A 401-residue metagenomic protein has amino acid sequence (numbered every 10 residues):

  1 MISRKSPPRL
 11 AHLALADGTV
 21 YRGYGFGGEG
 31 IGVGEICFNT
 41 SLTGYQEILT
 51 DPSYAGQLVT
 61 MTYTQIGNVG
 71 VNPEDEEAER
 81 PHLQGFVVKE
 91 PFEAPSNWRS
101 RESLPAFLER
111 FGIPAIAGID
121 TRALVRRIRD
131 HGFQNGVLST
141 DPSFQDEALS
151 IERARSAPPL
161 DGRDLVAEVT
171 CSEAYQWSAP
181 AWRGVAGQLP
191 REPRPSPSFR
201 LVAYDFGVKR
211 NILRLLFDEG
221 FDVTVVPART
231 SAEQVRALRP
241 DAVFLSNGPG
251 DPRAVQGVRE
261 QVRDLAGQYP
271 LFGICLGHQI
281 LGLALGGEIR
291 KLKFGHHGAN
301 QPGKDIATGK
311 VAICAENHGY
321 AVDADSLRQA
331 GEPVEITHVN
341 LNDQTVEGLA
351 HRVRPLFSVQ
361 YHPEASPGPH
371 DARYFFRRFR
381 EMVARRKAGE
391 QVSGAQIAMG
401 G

Functional and structural regions predicted by a protein language model:
M1-E233, A237-L238, P252, A330 (+2 more regions): RNA-binding accessory domains that recognize and position tRNA/RNA substrates
H12-L13, P302-K304, G348: Residue-level detector of beta-strand face positions
G25-F26, Y63, F294, E316 (+2 more regions): Short clusters of small/polar residues that mark proteolytic maturation junctions
P114, R200, P270-F272, E288 (+1 more regions): Proline-centered loop/turn at the N-terminus of a beta-strand
S198-V202, D222, P270, I313 (+1 more regions): Residues that mark the start of a beta-strand
R200-Y204, C314-A315, F357-Y361: Active-site-proximal beta-strand elements of phosphoester/diester hydrolases
A237, D241-A242, S246-A324, G368-R386 (+1 more regions): Cysteine-nucleophile active-site neighborhood
K310-R354, I397-G401: Catalytic beta-strand/loop cores that center a nucleophilic Ser/Cys/Thr and support acyl-enzyme chemistry
